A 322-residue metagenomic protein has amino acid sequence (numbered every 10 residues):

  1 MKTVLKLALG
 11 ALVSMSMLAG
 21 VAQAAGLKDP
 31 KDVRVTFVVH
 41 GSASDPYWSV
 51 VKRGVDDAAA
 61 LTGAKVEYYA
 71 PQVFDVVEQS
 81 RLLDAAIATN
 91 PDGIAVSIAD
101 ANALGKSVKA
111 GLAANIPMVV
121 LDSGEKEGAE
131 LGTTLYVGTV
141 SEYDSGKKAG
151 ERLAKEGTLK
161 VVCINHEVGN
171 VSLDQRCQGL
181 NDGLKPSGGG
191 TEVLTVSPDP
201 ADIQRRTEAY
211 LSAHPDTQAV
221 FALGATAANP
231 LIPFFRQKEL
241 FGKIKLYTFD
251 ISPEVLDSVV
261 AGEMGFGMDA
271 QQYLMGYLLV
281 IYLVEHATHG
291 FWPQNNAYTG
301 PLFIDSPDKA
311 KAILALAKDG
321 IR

Functional and structural regions predicted by a protein language model:
M1-R34, K109-I116, I321-R322: Short, low-complexity disordered leader/linker segments with a strong preference for bacterial N-terminal type II
A25-V33, G183-S187, L274-R322: Hinge/cleft segment of the Venus flytrap/periplasmic-binding protein
P30, Q79, V137-V161, A201-Q204 (+2 more regions): Hydrophobic alpha-helical segments within soluble ligand-binding/sensing domains
D32-A58, T62, E67-L83, T89 (+3 more regions): Extracytoplasmic "Venus flytrap"
P46-T62, S145-A149, V171-G190, R206 (+4 more regions): Short, solvent-exposed amphipathic alpha-helices that sit in or adjacent to ligand/effector-binding or catalytic
V66-N90, E192-H214, A228-P230: Structural motif
V96-A113, L180, S197-D257: Hydrophobic alpha-helical
A101-D144, D250-G265, I313-A315: Flexible loop/hinge segments that line or gate small-molecule binding clefts
